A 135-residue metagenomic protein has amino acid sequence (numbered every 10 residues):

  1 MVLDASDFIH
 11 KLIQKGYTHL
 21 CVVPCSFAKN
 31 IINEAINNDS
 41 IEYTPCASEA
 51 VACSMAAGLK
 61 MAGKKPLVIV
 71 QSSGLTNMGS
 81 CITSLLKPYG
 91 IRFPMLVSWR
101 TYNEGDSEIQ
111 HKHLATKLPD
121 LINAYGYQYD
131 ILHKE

Functional and structural regions predicted by a protein language model:
M1-E135: Thiamine diphosphate
